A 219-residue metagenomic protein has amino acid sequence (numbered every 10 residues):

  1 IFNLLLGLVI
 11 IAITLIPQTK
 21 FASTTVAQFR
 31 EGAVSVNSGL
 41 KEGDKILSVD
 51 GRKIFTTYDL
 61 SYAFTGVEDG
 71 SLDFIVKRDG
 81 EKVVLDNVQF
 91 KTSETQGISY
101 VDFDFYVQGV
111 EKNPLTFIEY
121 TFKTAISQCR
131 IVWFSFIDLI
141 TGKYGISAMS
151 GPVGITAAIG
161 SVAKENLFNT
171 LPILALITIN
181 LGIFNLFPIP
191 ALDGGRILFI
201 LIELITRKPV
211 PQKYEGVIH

Functional and structural regions predicted by a protein language model:
I1, I179-F199: Functional transmembrane helices that embed catalytic/metal-coordinating motifs
I1-T24, V217-H219: Internal alpha-helical transmembrane segments
I10, A125, N185, I189 (+2 more regions): Residue-level signature of catalytic and energy-coupling elements of molecular machines, predominantly ATP/GTP-dependent
I10, T14-T19, T141-G142, K164 (+2 more regions): Short helix-capping/hinge motifs at transmembrane helix termini and TM-loop junctions
I13, N37, K41, L47-S48 (+1 more regions): PDZ-domain C-terminal substructure recognizer with occasional recognition of PDZ-binding tails
Q18-V36: Alpha-helical transmembrane signal-anchor/signal-peptide segments
S35-T57, I218: Conserved PDZ fold ligand-binding element
K82-I183, I200-V217: Functional transmembrane alpha-helices
